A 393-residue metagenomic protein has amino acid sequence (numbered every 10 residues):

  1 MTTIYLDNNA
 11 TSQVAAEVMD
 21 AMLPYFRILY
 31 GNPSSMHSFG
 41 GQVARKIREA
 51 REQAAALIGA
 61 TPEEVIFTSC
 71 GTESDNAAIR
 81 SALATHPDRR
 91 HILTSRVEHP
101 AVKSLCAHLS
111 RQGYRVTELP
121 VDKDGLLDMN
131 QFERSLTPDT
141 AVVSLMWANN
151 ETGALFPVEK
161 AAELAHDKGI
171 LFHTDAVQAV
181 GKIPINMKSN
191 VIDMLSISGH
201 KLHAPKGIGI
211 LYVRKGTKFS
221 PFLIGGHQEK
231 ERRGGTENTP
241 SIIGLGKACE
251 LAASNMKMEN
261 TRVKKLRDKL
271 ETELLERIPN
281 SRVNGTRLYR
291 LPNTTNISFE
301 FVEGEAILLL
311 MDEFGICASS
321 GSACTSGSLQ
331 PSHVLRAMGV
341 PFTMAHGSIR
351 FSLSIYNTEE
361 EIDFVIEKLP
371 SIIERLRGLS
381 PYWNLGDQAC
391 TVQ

Functional and structural regions predicted by a protein language model:
M1-Q393: Pyridoxal 5′-phosphate
